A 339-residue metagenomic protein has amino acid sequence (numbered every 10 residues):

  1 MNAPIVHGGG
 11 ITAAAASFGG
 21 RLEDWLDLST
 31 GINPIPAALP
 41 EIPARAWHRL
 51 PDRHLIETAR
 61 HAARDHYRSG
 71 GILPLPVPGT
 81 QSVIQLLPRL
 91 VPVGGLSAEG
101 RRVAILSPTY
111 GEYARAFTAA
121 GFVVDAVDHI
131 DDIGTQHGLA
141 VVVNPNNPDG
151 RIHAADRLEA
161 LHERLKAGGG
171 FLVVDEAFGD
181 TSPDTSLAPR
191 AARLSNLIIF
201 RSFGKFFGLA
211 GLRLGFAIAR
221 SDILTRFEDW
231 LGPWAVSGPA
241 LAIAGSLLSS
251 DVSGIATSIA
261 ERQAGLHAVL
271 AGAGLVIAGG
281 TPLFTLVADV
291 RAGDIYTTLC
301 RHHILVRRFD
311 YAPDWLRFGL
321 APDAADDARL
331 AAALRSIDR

Functional and structural regions predicted by a protein language model:
M1-A62: N-terminal "arm"/small-domain region of PLP-dependent enzymes with the aminotransferase-like
P36, P43-S82, L86-R89, R262-G265: Conserved N-terminal alpha-helix of the aminotransferase class I/II PLP-enzyme fold
G71-V103, Y113, G215: Conserved beta-loop-alpha segment that forms the PLP phosphate-binding cup at the N-terminus of a helix
P78-S82, A104-F122, I130-D132, W234: Substrate-binding/gating loop at the entrance of the active-site cleft, primarily in PLP-dependent aminotransferase-like
D125-S182: Active-site phosphate-binding strand-loop segment of PLP-dependent enzymes
D156, Y311-R339: PLP-dependent enzyme catalytic core of the Aspartate aminotransferase-like
N196-A278: PLP-dependent aminotransferase class I/II
A260, L270-H302, L320, A324: Conserved PLP-binding catalytic core of the aspartate aminotransferase-like
